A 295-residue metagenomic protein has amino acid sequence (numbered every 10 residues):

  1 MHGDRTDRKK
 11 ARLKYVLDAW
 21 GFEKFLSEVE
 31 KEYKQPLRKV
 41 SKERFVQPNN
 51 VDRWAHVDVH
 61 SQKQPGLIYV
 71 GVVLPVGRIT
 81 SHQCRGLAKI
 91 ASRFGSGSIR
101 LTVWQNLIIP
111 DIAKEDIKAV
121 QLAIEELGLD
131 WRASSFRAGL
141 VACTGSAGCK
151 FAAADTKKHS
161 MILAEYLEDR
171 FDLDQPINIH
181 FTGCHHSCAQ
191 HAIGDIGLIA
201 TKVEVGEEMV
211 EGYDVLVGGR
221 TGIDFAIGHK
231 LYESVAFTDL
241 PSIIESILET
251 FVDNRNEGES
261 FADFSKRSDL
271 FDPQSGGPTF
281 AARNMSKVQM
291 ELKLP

Functional and structural regions predicted by a protein language model:
M1-P295: Peripheral terminal and linker regions in Fe-S/redox and tRNA-modifying enzymes
